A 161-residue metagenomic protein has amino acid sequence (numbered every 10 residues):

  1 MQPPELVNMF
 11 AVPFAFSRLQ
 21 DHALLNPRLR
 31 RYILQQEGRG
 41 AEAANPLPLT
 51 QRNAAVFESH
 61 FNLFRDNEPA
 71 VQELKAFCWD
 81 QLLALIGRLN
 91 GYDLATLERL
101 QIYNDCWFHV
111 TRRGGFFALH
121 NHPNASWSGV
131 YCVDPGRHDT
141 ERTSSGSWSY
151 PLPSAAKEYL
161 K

Functional and structural regions predicted by a protein language model:
M1-G91, F116: Non-heme Fe(II)/2-oxoglutarate
N8-A11, E98-I102, R142-S144: A short, polar/charged loop/turn motif at coil->beta-strand junctions and beta-hairpin connectors
I33, N45, N90, L94 (+3 more regions): Generic preference for flexible, low-structure residues
F61-R65, P69-Q72, G91-A95, H109 (+1 more regions): Contiguous segments within soluble domain cores/interaction surfaces
R88-R113: Hydrophobic beta-strand-centered segment that forms part of the acyl-chain substrate-binding groove
N104-K161: Catalytic core of non-heme Fe(II) oxygenases with the double-stranded beta-helix
